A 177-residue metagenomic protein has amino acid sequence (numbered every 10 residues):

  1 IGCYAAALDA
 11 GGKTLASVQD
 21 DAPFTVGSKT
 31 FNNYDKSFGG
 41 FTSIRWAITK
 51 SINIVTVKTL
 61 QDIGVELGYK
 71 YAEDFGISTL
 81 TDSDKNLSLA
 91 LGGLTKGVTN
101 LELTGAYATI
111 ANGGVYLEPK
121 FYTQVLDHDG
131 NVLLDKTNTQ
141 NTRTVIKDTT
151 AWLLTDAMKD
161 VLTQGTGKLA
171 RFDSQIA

Functional and structural regions predicted by a protein language model:
I1-F41, L117-N131: Short, glycine/proline-biased beta-turn/loop segments that scaffold the active-site neighborhood
A6, I48-T49, T144-V145: A general structural signal for short secondary-structure junctions and capping/turn motifs
D9, K13, T99-A177: A penicillin-recognizing enzyme superfamily signal
Q19-F24, D35-T79, S83-N112, K159-D160: Active-site-adjacent helix/loop patches that line small-molecule binding or acyl-intermediate pockets
S28-K36, L87-L89, L134-R143: Short beta-alpha connecting loops at secondary-structure transitions that line or flank enzyme active sites
K29, T42, T95, V132 (+1 more regions): Compositionally biased, intrinsically disordered low-complexity regions
K29-T30, Y69-K70, L94, H128-D129 (+1 more regions): Charge-rich, low-complexity amphipathic helices in intrinsically disordered tails/linkers adjacent to domains
